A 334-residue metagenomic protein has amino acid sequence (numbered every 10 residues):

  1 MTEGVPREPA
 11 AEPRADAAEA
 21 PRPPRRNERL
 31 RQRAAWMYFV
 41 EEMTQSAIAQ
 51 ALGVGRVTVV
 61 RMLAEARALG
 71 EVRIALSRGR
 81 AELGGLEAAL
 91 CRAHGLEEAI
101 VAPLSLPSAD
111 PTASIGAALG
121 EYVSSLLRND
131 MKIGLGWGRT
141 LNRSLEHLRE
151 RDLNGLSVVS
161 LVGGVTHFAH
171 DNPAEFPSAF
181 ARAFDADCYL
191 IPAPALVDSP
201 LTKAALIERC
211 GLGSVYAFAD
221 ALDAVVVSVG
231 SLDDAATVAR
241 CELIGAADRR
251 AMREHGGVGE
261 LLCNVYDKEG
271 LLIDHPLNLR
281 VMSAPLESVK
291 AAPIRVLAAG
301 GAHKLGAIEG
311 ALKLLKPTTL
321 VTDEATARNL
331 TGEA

Functional and structural regions predicted by a protein language model:
T2-A35, F39-G53, T58-A64, G70-L76 (+1 more regions): Conserved phosphate- and dinucleotide-binding cores of soluble alpha/beta proteins, encompassing both enzyme active
R22-R26, V57, R61-G134, L145-G155 (+1 more regions): HTH-adjacent hinge/linker in prokaryotic transcriptional regulators
A81, R139, R143, H303-G306: Short alpha-helical
P103, L135-T140, G300, E324: Glycine-rich beta-strand-to-loop/alpha-helix junction loops that act as flexible
L135, V158-S160, L190, L297: Structural beta-sheet core signal
T140-R151, T237-A247: Short Gly/Thr/Asp-enriched flexible loops that form oxyanion-binding sites at enzyme active sites
